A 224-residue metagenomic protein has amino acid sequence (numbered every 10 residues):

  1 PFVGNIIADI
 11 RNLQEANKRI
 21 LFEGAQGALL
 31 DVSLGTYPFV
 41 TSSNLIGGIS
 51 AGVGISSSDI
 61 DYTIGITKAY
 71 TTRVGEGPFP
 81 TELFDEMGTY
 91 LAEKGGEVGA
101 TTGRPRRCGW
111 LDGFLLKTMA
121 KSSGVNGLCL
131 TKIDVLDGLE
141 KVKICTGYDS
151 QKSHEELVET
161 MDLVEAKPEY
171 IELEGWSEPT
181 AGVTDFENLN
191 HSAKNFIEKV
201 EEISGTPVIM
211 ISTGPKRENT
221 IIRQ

Functional and structural regions predicted by a protein language model:
P1-Q224: Non-transmembrane, aqueous-exposed alpha-helical and coiled segments at domain scale
